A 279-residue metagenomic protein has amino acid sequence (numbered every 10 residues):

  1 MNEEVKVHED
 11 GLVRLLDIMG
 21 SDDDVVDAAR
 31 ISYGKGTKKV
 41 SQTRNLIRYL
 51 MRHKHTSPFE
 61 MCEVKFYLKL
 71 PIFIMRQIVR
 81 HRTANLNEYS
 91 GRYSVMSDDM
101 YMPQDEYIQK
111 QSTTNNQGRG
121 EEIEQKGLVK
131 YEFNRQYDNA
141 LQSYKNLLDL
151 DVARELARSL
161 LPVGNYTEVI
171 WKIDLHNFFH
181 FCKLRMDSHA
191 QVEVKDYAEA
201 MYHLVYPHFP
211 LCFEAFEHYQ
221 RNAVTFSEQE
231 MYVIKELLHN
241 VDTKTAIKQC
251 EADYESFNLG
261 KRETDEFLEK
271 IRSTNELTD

Functional and structural regions predicted by a protein language model:
M1-D279: Family-specific signature for flavin-dependent thymidylate synthase
